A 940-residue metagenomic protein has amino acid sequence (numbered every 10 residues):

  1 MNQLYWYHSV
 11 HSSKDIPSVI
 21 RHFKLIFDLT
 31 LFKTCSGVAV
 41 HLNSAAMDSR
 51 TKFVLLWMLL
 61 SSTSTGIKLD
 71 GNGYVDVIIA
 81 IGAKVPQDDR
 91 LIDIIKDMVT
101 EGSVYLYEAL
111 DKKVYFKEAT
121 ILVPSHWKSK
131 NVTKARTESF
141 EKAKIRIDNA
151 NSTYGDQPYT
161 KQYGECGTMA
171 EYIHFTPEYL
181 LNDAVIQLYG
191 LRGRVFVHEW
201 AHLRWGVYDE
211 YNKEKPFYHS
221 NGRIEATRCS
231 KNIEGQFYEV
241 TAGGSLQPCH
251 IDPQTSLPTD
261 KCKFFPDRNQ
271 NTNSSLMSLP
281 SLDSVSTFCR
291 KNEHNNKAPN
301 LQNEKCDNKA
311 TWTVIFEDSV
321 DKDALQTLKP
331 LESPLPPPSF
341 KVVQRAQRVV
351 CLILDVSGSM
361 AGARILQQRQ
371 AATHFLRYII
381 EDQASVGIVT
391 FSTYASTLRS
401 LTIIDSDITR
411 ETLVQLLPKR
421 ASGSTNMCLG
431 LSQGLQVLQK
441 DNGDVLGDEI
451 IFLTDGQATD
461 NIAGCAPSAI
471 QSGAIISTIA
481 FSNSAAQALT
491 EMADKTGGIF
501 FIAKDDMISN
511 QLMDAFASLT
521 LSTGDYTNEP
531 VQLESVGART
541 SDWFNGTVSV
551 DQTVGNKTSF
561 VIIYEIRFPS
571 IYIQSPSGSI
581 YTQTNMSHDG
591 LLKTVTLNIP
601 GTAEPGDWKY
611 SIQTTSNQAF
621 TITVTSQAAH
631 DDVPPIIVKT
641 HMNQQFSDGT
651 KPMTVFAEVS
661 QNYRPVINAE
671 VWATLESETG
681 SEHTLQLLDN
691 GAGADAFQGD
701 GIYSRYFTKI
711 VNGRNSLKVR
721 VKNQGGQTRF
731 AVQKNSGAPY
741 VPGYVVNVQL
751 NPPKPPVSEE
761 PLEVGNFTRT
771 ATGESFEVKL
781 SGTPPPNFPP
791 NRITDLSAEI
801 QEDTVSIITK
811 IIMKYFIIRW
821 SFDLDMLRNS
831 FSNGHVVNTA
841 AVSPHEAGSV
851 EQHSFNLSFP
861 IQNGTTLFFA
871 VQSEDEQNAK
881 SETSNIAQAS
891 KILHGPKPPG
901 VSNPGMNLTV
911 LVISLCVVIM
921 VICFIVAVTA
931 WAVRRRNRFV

Functional and structural regions predicted by a protein language model:
S62, K297-L352, G358-I365: Acidic, polar low-complexity linker/tail segments
T65-M169, A371-A372: Zn2+-dependent metallopeptidase catalytic core
Q344-S385, V389-T523: Exposed acidic/Ser/Thr-rich ligand/metal-binding surfaces
E802-K814: Conserved aromatic anchor
F816-G864: Recognizes extended acidic, P/S/T-rich segments that occur within or adjacent to Ig-like beta-sandwich modules
N856-S881: Beta-strand-rich modules
E874-S902: Extracellular fibronectin type III
I913, I919-R936: Single-pass type I membrane-protein transmembrane alpha-helix
